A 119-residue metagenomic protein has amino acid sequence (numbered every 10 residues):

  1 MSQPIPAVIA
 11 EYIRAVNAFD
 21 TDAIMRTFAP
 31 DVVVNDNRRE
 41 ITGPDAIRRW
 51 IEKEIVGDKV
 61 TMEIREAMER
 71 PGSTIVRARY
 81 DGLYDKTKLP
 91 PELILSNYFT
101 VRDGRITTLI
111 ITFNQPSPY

Functional and structural regions predicted by a protein language model:
M1-P30: Short, low-complexity N-terminal intrinsically disordered segments enriched in polar/charged residues
E11-R14, N37, G57: Short, flexible active-site loop motifs that bind/organize anionic cofactors or intermediates
D31-T42: A short gly/proline-enriched turn/hairpin at secondary-structure junctions
R48-Y119: A beta-strand edge to alpha-helix "cap/lid" segment located at domain peripheries
